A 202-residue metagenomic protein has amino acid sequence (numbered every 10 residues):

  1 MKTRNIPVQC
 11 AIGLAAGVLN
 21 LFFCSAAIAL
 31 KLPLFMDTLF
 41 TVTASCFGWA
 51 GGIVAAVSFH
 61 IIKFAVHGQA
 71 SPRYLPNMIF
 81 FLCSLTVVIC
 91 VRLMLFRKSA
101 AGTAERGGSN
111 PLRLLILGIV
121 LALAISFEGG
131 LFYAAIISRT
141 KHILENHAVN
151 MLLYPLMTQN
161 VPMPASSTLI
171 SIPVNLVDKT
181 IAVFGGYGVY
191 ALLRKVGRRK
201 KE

Functional and structural regions predicted by a protein language model:
M1-A70: Hydrophobic transmembrane alpha-helices
P7-L14, I53-V57, N77-L82, L115-V120 (+1 more regions): Hydrophobic alpha-helical transmembrane segments
S25-F35, A70-Y74, L93-K201: Membrane-embedded alpha-helical hairpins and interfacial helices in multi-pass inner-membrane proteins
L34-V42, M78-T86, T180: Membrane-embedded alpha-helical segments of multi-pass membrane proteins, especially the transmembrane helices
A56-I61, S84-L85, N160-P164: Noncatalytic linker/hinge segments flanking ATPase motor cores
A65-F81: Hydrophobic/aromatic-rich structural module bridging two neighboring secondary-structure elements via a short loop
T86-R92: Membrane-cytosol interface at the C-terminal ends of transmembrane alpha helices in small multi-pass membrane proteins
